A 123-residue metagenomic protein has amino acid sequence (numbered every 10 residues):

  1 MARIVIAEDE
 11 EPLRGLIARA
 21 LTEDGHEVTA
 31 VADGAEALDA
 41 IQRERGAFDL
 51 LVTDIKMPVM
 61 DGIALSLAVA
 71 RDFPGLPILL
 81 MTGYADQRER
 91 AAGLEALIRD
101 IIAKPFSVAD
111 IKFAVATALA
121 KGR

Functional and structural regions predicted by a protein language model:
E8: Conserved acidic carboxylate
G15-E23: Charged docking surfaces used in two-component/phosphorelay signaling
G25-A32, A40: Short hydrophobic/Thr-rich beta-strand motif most characteristic of the beta2 strand and flanking loop of CheY-like
D33-E36, D61-L65: Acidic catalytic/metal-coordinating carboxylates
R45-V52: Active-site beta3 strand of CheY-like receiver
M57: Receiver (REC) domain active-site loop signature in two-component systems and cognate sites in sensor histidine kinases
A64, L76, Y84-I102, A109 (+1 more regions): Alpha4 helix (beta4-alpha4-beta5 surface) of REC/receiver domains from two-component response regulators
